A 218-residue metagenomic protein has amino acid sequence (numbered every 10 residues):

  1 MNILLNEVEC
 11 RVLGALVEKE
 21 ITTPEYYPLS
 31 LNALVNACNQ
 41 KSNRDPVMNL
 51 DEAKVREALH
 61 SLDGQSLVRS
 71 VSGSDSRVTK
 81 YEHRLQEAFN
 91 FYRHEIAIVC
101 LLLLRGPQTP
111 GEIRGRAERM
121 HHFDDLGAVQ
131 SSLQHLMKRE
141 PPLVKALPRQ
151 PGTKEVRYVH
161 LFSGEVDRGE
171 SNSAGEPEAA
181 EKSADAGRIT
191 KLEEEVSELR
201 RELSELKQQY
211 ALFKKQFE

Functional and structural regions predicted by a protein language model:
N6-E25, N90-P107, L133, K138-R139: Positively charged, polyanion-binding regions of nucleic-acid-associated proteins
A15, A58, S132, L161: Residues in the recognition helix of alpha-helical DNA-binding motifs
T23-M48, P107-F123: Short acidic, hydrophobic short linear motifs in intrinsically disordered regions
R56-L59, D63-G73, L133-Q150: A short, conserved structural fragment
S74-E112, V156-G187, K191: Short, amphipathic alpha-helical interaction segments positioned at domain boundaries
R116-R119, K145-F162, S204-E218: Helical coiled-coil/dimerization "stalks" and their immediately adjacent regulatory linkers at helix->disorder
G127, S131: Long, basic N-terminal domains or extensions that often function in RNA/ssDNA interaction or organelle/cellular
A179-Q216: Amphipathic alpha-helical oligomerization/assembly segments
